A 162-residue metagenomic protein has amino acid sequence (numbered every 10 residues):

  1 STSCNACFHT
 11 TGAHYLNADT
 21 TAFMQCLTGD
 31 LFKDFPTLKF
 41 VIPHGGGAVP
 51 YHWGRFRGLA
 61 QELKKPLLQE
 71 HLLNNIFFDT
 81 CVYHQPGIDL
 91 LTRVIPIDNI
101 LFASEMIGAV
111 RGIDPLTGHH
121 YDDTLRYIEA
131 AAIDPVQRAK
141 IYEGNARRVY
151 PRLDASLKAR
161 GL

Functional and structural regions predicted by a protein language model:
S1-L101, D154-L162: Catalytic pocket-lining loop regions of alpha/beta-barrel enzymes, especially the amidohydrolase/enolase/GH5 lineages
L38, F78, P86-L90, V94-L101 (+1 more regions): Mid-to-C-terminal alpha-helical segments outside catalytic/metal-binding sites
